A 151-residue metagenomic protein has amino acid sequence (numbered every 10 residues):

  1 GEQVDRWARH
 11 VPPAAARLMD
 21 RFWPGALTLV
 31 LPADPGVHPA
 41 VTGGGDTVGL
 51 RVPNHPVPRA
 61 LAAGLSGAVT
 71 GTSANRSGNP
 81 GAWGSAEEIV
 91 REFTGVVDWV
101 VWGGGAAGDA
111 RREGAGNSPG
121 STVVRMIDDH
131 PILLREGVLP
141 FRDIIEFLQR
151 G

Functional and structural regions predicted by a protein language model:
G1-G151: Active-site-adjacent structural elements in enzyme catalytic cores
